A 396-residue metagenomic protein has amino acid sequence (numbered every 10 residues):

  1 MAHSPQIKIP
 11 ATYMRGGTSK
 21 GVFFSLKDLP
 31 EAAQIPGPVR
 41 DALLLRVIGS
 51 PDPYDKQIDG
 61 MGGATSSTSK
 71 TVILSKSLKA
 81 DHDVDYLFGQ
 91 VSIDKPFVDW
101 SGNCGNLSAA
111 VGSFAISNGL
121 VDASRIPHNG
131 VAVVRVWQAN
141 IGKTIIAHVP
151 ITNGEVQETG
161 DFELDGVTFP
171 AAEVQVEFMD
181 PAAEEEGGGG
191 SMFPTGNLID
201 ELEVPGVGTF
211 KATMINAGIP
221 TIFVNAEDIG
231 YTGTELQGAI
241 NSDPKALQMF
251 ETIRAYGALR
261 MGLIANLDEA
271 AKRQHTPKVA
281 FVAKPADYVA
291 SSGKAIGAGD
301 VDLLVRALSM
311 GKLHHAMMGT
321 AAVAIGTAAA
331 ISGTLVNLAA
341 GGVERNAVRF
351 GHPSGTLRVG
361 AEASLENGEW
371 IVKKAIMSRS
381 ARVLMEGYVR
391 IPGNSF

Functional and structural regions predicted by a protein language model:
M1-F396: A glycine-rich beta-to-alpha transition motif near the start of alpha/beta enzyme domains, typified by
